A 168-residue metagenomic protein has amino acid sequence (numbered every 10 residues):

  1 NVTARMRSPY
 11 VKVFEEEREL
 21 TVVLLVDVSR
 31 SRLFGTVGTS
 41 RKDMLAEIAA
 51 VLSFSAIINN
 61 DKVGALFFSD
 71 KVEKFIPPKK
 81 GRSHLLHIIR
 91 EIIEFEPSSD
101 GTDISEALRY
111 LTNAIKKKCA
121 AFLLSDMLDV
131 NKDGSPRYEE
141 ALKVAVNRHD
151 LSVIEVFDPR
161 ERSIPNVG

Functional and structural regions predicted by a protein language model:
N1-P78, A120, S125, K132 (+3 more regions): An amphipathic, basic-hydrophobic helix/alpha-beta surface used to engage anionic, phosphate-rich ligands or surfaces
I48, D103-E106, P136-R137: Short, conserved clusters of charged catalytic residues that mark active-site and nucleotide-handling motifs
V63, S83-H84: Non-catalytic regulatory/linker segments of enzymes
P77-K80, S99: A general boundary/transition motif marking the beginning of the first structured unit of a protein
K79-R82, N166-G168: Short, flexible, mixed-charge acidic loops at enzyme active sites
H84-C119, N131-K132, D158: Von Willebrand factor
N113-K117, N131-G168: Von Willebrand factor type A / integrin I
